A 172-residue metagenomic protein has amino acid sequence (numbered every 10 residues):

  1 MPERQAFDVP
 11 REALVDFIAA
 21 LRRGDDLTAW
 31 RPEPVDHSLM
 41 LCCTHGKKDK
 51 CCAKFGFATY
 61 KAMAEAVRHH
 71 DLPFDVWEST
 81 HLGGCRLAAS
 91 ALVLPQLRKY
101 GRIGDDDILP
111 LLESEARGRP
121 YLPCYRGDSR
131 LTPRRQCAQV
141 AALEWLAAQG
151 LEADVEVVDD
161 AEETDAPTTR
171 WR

Functional and structural regions predicted by a protein language model:
M1-R172: Histidine/cysteine-enriched polar flanking segments
